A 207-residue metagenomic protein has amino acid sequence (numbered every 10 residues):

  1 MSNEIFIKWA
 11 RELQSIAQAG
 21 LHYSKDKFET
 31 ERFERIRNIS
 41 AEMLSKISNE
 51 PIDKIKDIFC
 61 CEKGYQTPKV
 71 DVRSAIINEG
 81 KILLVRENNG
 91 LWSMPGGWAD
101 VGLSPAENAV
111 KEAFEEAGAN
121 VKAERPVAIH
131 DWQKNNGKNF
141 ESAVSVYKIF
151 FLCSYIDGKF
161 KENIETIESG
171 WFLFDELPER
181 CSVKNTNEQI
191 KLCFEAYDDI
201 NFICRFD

Functional and structural regions predicted by a protein language model:
M1-F33, I164-D207: Nudix hydrolase/Nudix homology domain
A10, A17, R37-S40, A117: Long alpha-helical scaffolds
K27-T30, E34-R73: Acidic, metal-coordinating catalytic segment for phosphate/diphosphate chemistry, firing primarily on the Nudix
K56-S93, V121, R125: N-terminal strand-loop-strand
A99-A123, D131-Q189, R205-F206: Unchanged
